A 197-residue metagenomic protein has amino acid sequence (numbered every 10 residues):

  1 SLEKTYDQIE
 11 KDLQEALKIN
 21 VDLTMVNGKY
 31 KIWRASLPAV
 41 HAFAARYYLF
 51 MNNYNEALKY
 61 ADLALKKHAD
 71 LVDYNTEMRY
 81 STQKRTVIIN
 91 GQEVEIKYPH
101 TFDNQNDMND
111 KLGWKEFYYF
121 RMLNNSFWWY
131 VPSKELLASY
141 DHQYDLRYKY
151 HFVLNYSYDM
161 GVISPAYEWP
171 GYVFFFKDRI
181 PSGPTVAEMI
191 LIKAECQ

Functional and structural regions predicted by a protein language model:
S1-Y30, L71, M78: Aromatic-anchored glycine-rich loop motif in surface-exposed flexible loops
K4, G28-K31, A35, K177 (+1 more regions): Residue signature of alpha-solenoid helical repeat architecture, marking inter-repeat boundaries and helix-start
Y6, L58-V186: Hydrophobic-face positions in mid-chain alpha helices that act as interaction patches
E10, N55-L58: Conserved positions within tetratricopeptide repeat
L37, A44, V186, K193-E195: Structural register within alpha-helical repeat arrays
